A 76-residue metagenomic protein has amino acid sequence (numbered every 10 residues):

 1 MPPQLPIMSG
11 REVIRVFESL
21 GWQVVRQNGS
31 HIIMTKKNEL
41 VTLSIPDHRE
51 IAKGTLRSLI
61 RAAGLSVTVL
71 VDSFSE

Functional and structural regions predicted by a protein language model:
M1-N28, I33, V41: N-terminal first-folded block
P6, H48-R49: Charged, low-complexity surface patches
I33-M34, E76: Short secondary-structure capping/turn micro-motifs that flank functional sites
K36-N38, R49: A generic beta-sheet turn/junction motif
R49-E76: C-terminal structural segments of small proteins and small subunits
